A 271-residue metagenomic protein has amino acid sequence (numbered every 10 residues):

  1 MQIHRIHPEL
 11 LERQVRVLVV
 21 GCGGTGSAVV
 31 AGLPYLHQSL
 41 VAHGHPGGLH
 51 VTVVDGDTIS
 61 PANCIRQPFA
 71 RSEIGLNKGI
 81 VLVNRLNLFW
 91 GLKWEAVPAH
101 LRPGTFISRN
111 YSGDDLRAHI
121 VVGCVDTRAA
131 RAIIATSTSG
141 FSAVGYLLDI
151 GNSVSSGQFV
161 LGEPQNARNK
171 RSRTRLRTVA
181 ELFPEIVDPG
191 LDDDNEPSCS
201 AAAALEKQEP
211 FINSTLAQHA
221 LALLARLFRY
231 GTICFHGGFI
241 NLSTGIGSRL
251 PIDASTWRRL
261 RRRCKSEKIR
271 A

Functional and structural regions predicted by a protein language model:
M1-T25, V29, Q38, L116-R117 (+1 more regions): Glycine-rich phosphate/adenylate-binding loop
V30, A62-Q67, I107, A132-A135: A short acidic (Asp/Glu
L33: Aromatic pocket-lining residues of Rossmann-like dinucleotide-binding sites
L36-G44: Post-Walker A helix-loop "phosphate-sensing" segment adjacent to the P-loop in P-loop NTPases
G47-L92: Glycine-rich phosphate-binding loop and adjoining beta1-alpha1-beta2 segment of Rossmann-like nucleotide-binding folds
G56-I59, H100-G104, G245-G247: Short, internal active-site loops enriched in acidic
I74-R117, V125-A132: A structured beta-alpha segment of the ubiquitous adenosine-cofactor-binding alpha/beta core
